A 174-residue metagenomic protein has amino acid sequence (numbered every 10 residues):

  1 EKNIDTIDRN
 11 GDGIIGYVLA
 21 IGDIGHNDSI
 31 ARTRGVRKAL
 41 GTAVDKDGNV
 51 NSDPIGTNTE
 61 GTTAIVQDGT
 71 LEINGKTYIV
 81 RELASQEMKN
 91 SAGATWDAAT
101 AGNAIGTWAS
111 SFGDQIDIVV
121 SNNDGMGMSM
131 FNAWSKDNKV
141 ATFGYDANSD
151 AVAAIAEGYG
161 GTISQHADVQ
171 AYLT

Functional and structural regions predicted by a protein language model:
E1-T174: A residue-level marker of the well-folded mature domains of exported/periplasmic proteins
